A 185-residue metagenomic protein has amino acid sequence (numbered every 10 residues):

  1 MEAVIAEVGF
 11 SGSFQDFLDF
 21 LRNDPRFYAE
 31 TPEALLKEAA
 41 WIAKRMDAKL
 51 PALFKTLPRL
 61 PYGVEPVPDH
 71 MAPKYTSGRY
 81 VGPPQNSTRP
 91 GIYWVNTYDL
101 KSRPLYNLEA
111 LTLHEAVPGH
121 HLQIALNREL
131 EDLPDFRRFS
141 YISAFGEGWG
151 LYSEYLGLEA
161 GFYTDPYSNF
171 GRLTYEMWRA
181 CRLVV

Functional and structural regions predicted by a protein language model:
M1-V185: N-terminal maturation segment of proteins
